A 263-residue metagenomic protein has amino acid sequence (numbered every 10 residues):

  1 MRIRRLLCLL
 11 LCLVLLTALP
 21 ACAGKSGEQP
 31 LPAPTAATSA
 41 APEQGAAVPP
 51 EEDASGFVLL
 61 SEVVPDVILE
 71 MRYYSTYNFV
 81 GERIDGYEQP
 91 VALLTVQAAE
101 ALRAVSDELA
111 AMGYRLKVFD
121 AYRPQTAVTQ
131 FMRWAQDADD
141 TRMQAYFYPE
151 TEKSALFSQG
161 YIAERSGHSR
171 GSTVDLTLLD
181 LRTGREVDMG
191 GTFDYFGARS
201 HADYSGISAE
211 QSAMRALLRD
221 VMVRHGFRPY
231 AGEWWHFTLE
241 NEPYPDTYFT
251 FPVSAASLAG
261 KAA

Functional and structural regions predicted by a protein language model:
M1-L10: Bacterial N-terminal signal peptides that target proteins for export
T17-A21: C-terminal motif of bacterial Sec signal peptides marking the signal peptidase cleavage site
C22-A121, Q125-G232, N241-A263: Extracytoplasmic cell-surface/polysaccharide-interacting catalytic and binding patches
F237: Conserved metal-phosphate-binding beta-hairpin within the catalytic cores of diverse ATP-dependent phosphoryl-transfer
